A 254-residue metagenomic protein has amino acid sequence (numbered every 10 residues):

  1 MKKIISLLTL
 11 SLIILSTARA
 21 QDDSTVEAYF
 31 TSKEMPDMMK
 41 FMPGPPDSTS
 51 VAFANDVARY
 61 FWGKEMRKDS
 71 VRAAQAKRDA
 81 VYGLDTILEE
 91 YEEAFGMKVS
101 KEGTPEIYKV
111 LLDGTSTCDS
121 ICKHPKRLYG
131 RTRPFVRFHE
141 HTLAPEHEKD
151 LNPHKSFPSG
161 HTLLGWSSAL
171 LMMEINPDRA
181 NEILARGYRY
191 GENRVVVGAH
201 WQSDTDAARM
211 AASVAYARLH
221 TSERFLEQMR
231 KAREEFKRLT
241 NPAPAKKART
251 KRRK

Functional and structural regions predicted by a protein language model:
M1-I4: Positively charged n-region of N-terminal signal peptides that target proteins for export
S6-L15: Bacterial N-terminal signal peptides
L12-I13, L171, V214: Alpha-helical transmembrane segments and their juxtamembrane interfaces
L15-S16, E174, A217: Residues in and immediately flanking transmembrane alpha helices
Q21-V197, T221, Q228, R249-K254: Hydrophobic alpha-helical bundle signature of multipass membrane enzymes
H161-G165, G198-E235: Alpha-helical transmembrane segments that form the membrane-embedded catalytic/substrate-binding core of multi-pass
K231-K254: Primarily interfacial, aromatic-capped hydrophobic alpha-helices that serve as membrane anchors
